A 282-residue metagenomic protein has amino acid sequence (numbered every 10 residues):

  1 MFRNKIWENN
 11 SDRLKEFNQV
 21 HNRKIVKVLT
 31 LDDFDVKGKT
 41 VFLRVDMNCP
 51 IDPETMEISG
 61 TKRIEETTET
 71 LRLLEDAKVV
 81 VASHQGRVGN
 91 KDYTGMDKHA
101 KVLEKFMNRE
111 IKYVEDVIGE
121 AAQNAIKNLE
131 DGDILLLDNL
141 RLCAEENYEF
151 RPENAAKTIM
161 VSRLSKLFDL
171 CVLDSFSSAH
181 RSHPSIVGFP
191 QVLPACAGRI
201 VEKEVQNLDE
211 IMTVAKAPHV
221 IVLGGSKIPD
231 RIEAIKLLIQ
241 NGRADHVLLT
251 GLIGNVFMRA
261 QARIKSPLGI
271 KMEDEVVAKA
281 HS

Functional and structural regions predicted by a protein language model:
F2-S282: Active-site loop-to-helix "anion-binding N-cap" substructures in soluble metabolic enzymes
